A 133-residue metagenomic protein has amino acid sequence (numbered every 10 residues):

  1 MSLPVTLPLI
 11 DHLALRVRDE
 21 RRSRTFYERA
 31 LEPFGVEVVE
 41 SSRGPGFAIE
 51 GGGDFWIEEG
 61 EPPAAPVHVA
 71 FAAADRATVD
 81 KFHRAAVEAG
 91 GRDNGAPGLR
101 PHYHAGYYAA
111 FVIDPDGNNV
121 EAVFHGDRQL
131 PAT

Functional and structural regions predicted by a protein language model:
M1-R24, V69, G126-T133: N-terminal beta-strand motif that seeds the catalytic metal site of vicinal oxygen chelate
L3-P4, F47-E88: Long, continuous compositionally biased terminal/linker segments
A14-D54: Core segments of cupin and vicinal oxygen chelate
V17-R22, A70-D116: Vicinal oxygen chelate
V38, N94-A96, I113-D116, F124-D127 (+1 more regions): Ligand-binding pocket scaffold of soluble enzyme catalytic domains
G46-I49, H102-Y103, R128: Short secondary-structure capping/turn micro-motifs that flank functional sites
E58, H104-A105, F111, A122-Q129: Short beta->alpha transition motifs characteristic of CBS
N119: Glycine-rich acetyl-CoA-binding "A-motif" of GNAT/NAT acetyltransferases
